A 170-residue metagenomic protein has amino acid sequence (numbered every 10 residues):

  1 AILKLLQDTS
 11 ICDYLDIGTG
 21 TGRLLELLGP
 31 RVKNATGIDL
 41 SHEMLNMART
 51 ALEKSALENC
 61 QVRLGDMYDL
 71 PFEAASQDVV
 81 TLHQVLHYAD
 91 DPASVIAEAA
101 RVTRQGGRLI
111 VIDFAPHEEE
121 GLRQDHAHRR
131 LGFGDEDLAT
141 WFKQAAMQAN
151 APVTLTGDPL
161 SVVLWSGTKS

Functional and structural regions predicted by a protein language model:
A1-C12: Conserved alpha-helix/loop element of class I SAM-dependent methyltransferases that forms part of the SAM/SAH-binding
D13-D69: Class I SAM-dependent methyltransferase SAM/SAH-binding core
Y68-V79: A short acidic, Gly/Pro-enriched loop at the edge of an enzyme's catalytic core that lines a small-molecule cofactor
D78-D91: A short SAM/SAH-binding and catalytic strip from SAM-dependent methyltransferases
D90-A93, E119: Short N-terminal helix/helix-N-cap motif within the alpha/beta-hydrolase-1
A93-R108: A short glycine-rich, Lys/Arg-flanked "PGG" loop and its adjoining helix->strand segment in the class I
R108-W165: C-terminal alpha-helical "lid/dimerization" subdomain adjacent to the S-adenosyl-L-methionine
